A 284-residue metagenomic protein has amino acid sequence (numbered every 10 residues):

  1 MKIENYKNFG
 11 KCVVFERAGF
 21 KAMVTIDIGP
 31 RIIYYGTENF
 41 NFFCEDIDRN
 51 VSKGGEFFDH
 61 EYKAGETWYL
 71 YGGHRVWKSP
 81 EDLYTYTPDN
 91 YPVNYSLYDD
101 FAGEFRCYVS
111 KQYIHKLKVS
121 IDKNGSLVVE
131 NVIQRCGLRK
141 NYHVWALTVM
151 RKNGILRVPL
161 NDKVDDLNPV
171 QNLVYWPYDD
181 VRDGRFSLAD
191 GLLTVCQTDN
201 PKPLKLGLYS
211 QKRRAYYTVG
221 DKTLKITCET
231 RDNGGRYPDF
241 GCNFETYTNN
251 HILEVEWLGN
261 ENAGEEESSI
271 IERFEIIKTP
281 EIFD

Functional and structural regions predicted by a protein language model:
M1-V128, C136-D284: Surface-exposed acidic/polar loop and edge beta-strand patches at domain peripheries
N131: Beta-strand-loop-alpha "switch" segments that mediate conformational coupling across diverse proteins
